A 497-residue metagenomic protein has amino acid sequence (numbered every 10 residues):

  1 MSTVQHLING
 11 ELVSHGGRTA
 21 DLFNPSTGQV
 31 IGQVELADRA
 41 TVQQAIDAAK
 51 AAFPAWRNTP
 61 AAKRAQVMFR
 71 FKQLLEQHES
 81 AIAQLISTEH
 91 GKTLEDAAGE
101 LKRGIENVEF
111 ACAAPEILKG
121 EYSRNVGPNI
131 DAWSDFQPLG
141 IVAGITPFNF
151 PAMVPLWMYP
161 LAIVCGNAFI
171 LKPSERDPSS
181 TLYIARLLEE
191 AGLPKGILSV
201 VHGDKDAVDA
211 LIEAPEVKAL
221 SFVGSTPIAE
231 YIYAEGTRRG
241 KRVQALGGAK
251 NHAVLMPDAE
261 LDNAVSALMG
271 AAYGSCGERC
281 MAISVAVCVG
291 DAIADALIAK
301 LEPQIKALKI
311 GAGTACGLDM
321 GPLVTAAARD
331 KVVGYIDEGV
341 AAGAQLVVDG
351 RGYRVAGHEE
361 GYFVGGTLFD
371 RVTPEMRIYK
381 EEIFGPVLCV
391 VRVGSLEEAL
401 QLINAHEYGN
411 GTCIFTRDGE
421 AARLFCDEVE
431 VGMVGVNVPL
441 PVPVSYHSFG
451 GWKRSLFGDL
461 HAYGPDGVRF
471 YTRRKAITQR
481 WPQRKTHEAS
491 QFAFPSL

Functional and structural regions predicted by a protein language model:
M1-T27, R351: Hydrophobic face of amphipathic alpha-helices that form TPR/SEL1-like repeat modules and related alpha-solenoid
T27-Q33, V217, V254, K309-I310 (+2 more regions): Conserved C-terminal structural/oligomerization subdomain of aldehyde/semialdehyde dehydrogenase
G28, R64, I86, V108 (+9 more regions): Residue-level signal for inorganic ion chemistry
I31-A37, A52-N58, G144, A253-M256 (+5 more regions): Short, well-ordered beta-strand elements within core beta-sheets of diverse protein domains
I31-L118, N129: Glycine-rich loop-to-alpha-helix module at the N-terminal edge of alpha/beta enzyme cores
F53, R57, K72-E79, A83 (+18 more regions): Structural signal for hydrophobic packing residues in well-ordered secondary-structure cores of soluble enzyme domains
G120-S266, K300, V393, G458: Rossmann-like NAD(P) dinucleotide-binding subdomain of oxidoreductase/dehydrogenase enzymes
P227-T373, L402, V436, K485-H487 (+1 more regions): ALDH superfamily catalytic-core signature
